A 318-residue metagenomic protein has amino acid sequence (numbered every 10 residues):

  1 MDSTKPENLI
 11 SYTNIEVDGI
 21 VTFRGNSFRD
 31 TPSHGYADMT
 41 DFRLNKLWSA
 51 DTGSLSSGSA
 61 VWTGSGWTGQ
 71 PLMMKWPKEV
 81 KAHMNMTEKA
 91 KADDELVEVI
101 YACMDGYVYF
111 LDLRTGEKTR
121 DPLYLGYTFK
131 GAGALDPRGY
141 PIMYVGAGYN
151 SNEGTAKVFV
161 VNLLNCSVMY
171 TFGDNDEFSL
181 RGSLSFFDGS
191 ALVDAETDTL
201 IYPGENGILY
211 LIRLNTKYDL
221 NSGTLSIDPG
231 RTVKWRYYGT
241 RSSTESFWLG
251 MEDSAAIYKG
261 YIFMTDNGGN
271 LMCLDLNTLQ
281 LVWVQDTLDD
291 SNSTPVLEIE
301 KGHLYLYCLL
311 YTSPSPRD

Functional and structural regions predicted by a protein language model:
S3, E7-Y36, S49-I100: Beta-strand-rich domains and repeat architectures in extracellular enzymes and scaffolds, especially beta-propellers
D18, L96-V97, Y140-P141, T197-D198 (+2 more regions): Short coil/turn segments that connect the beta-strands within blades of beta-propeller domains
S27-R29, Y149-E153, G207-I208: Short glycine/acidic-enriched loop and turn motifs that connect beta-strands
A50-M86, P122-G139, A147-G148, T171-V193 (+2 more regions): Extracytoplasmic beta-rich repeat domains
L113-T115, L163-N165, N215-T216, D275-T278: Short loop/turn segments that connect beta-strands within beta-propeller blades
R213-T224: Short loop/turn segments immediately following beta-strands, especially the blade-tip and inter-blade linker loops
Y311-D318: Conserved small/polar residues in nucleotide/adenosyl-binding loops
